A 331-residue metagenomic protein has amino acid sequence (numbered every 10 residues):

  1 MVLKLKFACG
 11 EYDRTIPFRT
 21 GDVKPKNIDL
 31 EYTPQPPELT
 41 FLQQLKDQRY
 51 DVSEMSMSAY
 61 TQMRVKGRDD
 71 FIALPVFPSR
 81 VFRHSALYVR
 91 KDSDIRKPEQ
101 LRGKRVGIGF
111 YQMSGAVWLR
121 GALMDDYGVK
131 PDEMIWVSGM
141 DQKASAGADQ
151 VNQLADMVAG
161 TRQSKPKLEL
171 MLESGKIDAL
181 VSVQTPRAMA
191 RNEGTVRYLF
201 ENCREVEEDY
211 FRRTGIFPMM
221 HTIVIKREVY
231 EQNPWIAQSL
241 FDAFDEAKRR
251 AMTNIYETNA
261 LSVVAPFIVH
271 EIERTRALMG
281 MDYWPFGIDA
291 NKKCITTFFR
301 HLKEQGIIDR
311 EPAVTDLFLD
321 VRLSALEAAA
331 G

Functional and structural regions predicted by a protein language model:
M1-K6, I95-R105, L278-M279, E304: Immediate post-signal peptide segment of exported/extracytoplasmic ligand-binding proteins
D13-V129, W136-S145: Short, glycine-/small- and polar/acidic-enriched structural segments that line small-molecule recognition paths
Y32-Q43, R96, M134-E173, A313-L323: Short helix-initiation/N-cap motifs at beta->coil->alpha
G147-Y256: Pocket-lining segment of extracytoplasmic ligand-binding domains
V224, V229-E304: Secondary-structure end/capping motifs
G287-G331: Long, low-complexity C-terminal extensions of enzymes
